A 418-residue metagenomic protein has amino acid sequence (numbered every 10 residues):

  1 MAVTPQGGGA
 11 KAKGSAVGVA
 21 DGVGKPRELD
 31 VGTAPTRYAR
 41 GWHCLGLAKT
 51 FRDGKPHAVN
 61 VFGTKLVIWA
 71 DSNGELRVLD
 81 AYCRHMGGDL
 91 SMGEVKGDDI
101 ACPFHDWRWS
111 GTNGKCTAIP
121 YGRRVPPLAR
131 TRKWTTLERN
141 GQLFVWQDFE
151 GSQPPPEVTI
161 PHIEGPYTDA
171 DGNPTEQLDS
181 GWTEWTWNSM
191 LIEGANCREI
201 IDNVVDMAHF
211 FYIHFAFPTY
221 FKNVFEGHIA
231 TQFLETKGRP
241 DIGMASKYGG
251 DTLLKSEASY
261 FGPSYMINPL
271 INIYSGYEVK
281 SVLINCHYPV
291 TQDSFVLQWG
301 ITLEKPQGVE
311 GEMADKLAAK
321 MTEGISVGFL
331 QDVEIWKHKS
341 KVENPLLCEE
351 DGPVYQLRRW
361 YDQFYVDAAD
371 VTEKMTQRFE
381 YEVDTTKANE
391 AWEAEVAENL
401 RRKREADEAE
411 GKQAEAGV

Functional and structural regions predicted by a protein language model:
A2-A39: A boundary/linker detector
T4-K13, D21, C44-D171, N389-V418: Rieske [2Fe-2S] iron-sulfur-binding domain
G18-V31, T64-L66, P103-W107, G194 (+3 more regions): A broad, low-specificity signal for short, low-complexity segments enriched in glycine/proline and polar/charged
R27-A34, R123, P174-Q177, I284-C286: Intrinsically disordered, low-complexity boundary segments flanking structured domains
A34-P35, A58, T135-L137, H287-P289 (+1 more regions): A general structural signal for short secondary-structure junctions and capping/turn motifs
A39, R130, L137-R139, S281 (+1 more regions): A short, structural micro-pattern
A39-W42, G54, N140, N188 (+1 more regions): Sequence-level motif detector for i,i+2 pairs with an aromatic at +2
E75, P155-V418: C-terminal catalytic domain of Rieske-type non-heme iron oxygenases
